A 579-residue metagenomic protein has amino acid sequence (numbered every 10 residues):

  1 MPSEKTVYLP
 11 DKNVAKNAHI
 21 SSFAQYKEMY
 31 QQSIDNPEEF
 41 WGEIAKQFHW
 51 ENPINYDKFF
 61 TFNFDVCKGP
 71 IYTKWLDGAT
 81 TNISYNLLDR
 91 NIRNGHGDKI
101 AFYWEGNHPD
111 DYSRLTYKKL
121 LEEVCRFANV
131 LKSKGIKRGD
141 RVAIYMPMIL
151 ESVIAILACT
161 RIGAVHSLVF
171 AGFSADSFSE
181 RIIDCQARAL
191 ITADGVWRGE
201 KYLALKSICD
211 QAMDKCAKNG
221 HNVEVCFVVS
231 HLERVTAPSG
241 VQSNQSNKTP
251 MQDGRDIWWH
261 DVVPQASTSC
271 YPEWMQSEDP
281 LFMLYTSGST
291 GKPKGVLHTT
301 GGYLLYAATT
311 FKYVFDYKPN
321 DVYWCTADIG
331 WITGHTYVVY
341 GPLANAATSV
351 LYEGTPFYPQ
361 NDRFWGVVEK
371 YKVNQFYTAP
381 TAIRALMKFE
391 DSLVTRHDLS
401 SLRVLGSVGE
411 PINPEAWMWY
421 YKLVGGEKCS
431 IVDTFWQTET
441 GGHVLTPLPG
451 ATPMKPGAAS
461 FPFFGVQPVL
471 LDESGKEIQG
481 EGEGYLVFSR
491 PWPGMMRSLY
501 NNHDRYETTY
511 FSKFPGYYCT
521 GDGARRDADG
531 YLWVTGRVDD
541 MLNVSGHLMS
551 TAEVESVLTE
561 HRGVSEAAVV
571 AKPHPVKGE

Functional and structural regions predicted by a protein language model:
S84-Y85, D98, F102-L157, S174-S179 (+2 more regions): Conserved AMP-binding/adenylate-forming core of the ANL superfamily
D98-I100, E224-H231, Q242-S243, P250-Y285 (+2 more regions): Conserved pre-ATP/AMP-binding loop-to-beta segment of ANL
S113-K118, E273-W274, L281-L305: Conserved AMP-binding A3 loop
L157, R161-D261, A379-P380: Structural core segment of the AMP-binding/adenylate-forming
V169-G195, C209, E369, F376 (+5 more regions): AMP-binding/adenylate-forming catalytic core of the ANL superfamily
H260, A347, N374-T378, M387-M454 (+1 more regions): Gly/Ser/Thr-rich phosphate-binding loop
G302-V322, I332-Q375, K388-S392: Conserved AMP-binding/adenylation subdomain of ANL enzymes
F461-G465, K476-Y510, H547-M549: Conserved ATP/PPi-binding loop(s) of AMP-dependent carboxylate-activating enzymes
